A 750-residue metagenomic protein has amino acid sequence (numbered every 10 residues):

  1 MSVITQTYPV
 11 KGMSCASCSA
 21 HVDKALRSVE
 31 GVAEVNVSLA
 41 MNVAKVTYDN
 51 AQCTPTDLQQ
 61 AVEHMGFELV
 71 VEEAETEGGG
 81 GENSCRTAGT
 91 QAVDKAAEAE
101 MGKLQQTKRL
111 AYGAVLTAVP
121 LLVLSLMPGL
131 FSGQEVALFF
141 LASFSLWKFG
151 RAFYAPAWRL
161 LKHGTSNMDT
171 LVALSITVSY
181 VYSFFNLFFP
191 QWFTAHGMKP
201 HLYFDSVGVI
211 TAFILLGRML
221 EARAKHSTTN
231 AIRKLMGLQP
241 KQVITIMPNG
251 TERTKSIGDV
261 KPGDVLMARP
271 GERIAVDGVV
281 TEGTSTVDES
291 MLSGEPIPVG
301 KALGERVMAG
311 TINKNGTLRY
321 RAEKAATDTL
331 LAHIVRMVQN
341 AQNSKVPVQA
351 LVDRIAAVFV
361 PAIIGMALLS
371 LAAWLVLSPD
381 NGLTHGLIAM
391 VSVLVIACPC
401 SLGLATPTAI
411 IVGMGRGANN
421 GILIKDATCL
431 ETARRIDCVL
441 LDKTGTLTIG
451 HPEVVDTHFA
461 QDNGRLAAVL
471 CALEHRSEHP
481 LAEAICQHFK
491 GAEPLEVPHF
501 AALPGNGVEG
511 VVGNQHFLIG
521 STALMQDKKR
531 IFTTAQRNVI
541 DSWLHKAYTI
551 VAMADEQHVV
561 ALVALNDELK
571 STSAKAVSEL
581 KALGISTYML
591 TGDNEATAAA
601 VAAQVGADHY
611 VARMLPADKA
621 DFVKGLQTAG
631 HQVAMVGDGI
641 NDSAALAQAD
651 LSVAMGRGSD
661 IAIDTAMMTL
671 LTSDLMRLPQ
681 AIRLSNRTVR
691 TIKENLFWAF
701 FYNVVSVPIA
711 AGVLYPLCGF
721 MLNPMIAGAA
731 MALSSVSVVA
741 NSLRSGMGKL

Functional and structural regions predicted by a protein language model:
M1-Q134, R159, K234, N249-T254 (+5 more regions): Flexible metal-binding regulatory segments at protein termini and peripheral loops
V3, V512-N514, D555-E694: Conserved ATP-binding TGD loop and adjacent catalytic N/P-domain core of P-type ATPases
E30-L39, V43-Y48, F204, R233-D328 (+2 more regions): Conserved cytosolic catalytic loops of P-type ATPases
G66-V70, G89-K95, V136-L138, A142-Q242 (+5 more regions): Actuator/coupling domain of P-type ATPases
A111-L121, A350-P379, M390-C398, G403-T408 (+1 more regions): Bilayer-spanning, highly hydrophobic alpha-helical transmembrane segments
M127-L130, K162, V181, R416 (+9 more regions): Membrane-embedded alpha-helical bundles of multi-pass transporters
L292, L351, I388, C398-L473 (+3 more regions): Conserved catalytic phosphorylation-site environment of P-type ATPases
L481, K490-A600, L615: Signature of the cytosolic headpiece of P-type E1-E2 ATPases
